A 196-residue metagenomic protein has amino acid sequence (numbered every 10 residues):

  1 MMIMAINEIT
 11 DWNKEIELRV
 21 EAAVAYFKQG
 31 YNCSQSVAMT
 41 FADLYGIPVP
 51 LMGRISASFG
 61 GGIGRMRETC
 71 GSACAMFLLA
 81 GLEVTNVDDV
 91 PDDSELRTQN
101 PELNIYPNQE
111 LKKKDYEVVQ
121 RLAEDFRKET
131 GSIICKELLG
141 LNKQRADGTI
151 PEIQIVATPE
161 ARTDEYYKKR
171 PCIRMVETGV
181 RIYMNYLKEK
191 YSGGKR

Functional and structural regions predicted by a protein language model:
M2-K28: Polybasic, low-complexity association/targeting segments
I3-I6, K28-P48, G140-T149: An acidic intrinsically disordered interaction segment
A5-N13, F41-S58, I150-I155: Acidic-glycine-rich active-site phosphate/pyrophosphate-binding loop
E21-K28, F59-R67, T163-R170: A short glycine/serine-rich beta->alpha loop
C33, C70, C135: Short cysteine clusters
M39-D43, L79-A80, D93-R196: Amphipathic alpha-helical interface segments
M52, M66-S72: Active-site nucleophile and cofactor-binding loops and adjacent substrate-binding regions of central metabolic enzymes
C74-T85: DPxDG-like acidic metal-binding loop motif
